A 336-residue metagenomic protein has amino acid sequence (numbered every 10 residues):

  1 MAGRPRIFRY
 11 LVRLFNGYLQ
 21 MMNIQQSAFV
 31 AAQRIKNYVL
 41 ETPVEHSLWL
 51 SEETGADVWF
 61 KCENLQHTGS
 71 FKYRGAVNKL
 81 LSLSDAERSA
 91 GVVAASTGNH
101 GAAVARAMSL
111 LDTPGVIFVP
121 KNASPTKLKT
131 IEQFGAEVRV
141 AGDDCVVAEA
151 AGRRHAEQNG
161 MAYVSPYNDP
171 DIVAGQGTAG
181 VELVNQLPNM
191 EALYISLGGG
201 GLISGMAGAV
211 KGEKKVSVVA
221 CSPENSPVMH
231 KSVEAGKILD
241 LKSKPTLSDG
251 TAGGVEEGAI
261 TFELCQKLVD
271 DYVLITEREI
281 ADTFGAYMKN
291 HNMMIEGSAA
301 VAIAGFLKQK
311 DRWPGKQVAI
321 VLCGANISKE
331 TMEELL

Functional and structural regions predicted by a protein language model:
I7-M21: Short, Lys/Arg-enriched N-terminal segments with co-localized hydrophobic residues within the first ~10-30 amino acids
M21-L336: PLP-dependent amino-acid enzyme catalytic core
